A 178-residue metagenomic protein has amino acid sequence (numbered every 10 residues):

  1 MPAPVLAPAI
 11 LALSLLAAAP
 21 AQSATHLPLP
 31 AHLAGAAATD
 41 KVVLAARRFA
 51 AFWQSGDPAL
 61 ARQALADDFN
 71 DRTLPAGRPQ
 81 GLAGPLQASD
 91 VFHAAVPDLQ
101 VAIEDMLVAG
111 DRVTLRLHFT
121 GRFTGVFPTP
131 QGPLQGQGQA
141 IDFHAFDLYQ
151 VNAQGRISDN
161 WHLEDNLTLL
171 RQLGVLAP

Functional and structural regions predicted by a protein language model:
M1-A3: N-terminal secretory signal peptides that target proteins for export/translocation
A7-A17: Bacterial N-terminal signal peptides
A21-Q63, D67-D68, P178: Short, low-complexity N-terminal intrinsically disordered segments enriched in polar/charged residues
Q22-A38, P79, L86, D90-P178: A beta-strand edge to alpha-helix "cap/lid" segment located at domain peripheries
A45, F49, D57, G81 (+2 more regions): Stable alpha-helical elements in mature extracytoplasmic
A50-D57, D68-F69, T73, S89 (+2 more regions): Sec/Tat-exported extracytoplasmic proteins
A61-Q63, R72-T73, A102, N160-W161: Short, hydrophobic secondary-structure boundary micro-motifs
A76: Extracytoplasmic "Venus flytrap"
